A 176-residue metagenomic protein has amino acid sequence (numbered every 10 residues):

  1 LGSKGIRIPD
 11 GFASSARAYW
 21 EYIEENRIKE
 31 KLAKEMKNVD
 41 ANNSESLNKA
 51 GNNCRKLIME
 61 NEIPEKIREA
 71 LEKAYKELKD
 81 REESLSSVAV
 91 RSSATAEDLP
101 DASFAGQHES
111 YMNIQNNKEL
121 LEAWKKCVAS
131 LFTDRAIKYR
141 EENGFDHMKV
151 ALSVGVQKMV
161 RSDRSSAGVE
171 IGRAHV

Functional and structural regions predicted by a protein language model:
L1-G155, R164: N-terminal beta-alpha lobe that positions the nucleotide/phosphoryl donor in ATP/NTP-coupled carboxylate activation
K158-M159: Conserved helicase core region in the C-terminal RecA-like lobe
G168-I171: Short beta-strand scaffold segments in enzyme catalytic cores
A174-V176: Conserved small/polar residues in nucleotide/adenosyl-binding loops
